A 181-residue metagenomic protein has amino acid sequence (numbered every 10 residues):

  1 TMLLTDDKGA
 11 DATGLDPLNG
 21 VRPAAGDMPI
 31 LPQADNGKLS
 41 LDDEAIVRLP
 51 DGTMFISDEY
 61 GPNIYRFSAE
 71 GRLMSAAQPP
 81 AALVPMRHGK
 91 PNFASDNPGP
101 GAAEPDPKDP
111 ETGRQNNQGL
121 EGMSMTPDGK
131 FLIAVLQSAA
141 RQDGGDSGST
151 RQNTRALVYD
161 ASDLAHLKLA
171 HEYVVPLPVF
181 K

Functional and structural regions predicted by a protein language model:
T1-K181: Sequence/structural signature of beta-propeller domains
